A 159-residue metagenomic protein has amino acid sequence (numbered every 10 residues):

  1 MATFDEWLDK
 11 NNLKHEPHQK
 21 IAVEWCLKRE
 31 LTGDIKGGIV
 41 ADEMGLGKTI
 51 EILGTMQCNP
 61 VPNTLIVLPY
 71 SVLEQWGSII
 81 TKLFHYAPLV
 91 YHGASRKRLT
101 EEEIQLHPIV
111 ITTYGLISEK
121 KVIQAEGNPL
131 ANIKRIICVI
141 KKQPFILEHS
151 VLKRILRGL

Functional and structural regions predicted by a protein language model:
M1-P17, L27-L31, K36, K48-I50 (+1 more regions): SF2 helicase/translocase NTPase motor core, specifically the RecA-like lobe 1 inter-motif segment between Walker
I21, E43, G47-L53: Phosphate-binding Walker
V40: Hydrophobic anchor at the beta1->P-loop junction of P-loop NTPases
